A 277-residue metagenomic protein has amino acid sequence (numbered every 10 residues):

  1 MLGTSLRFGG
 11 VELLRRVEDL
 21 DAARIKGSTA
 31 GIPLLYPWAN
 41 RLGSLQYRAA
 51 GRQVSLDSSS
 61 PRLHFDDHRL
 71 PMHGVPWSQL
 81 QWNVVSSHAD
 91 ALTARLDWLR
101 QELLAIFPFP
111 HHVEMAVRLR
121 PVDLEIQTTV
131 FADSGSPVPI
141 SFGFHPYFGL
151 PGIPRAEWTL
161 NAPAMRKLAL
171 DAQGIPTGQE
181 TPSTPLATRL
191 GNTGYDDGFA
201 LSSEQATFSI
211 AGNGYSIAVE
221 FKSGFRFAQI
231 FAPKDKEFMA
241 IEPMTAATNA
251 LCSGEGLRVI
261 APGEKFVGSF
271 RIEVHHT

Functional and structural regions predicted by a protein language model:
M1-R62: Acidic-aromatic substrate-binding/catalytic surfaces of carbohydrate-active enzymes
G3-T4, M115-V117, L124-A132: Short, well-ordered beta-strand segments enriched in hydrophobic/aromatic residues
Y47-S58, T128, V259-H276: Short Pro-Gly-centered flexible turn/kink motifs
D66-P121: Extended, loop-rich substrate-binding clefts of extracytoplasmic carbohydrate-active enzymes
L104, E114-A116, D197-G198, E255-I260: Beta-strand-rich interaction surfaces with strong enrichment in secreted/lumenal proteins
T128-S134, A232-P233, V274: Asparagine-centered strand-capping/turn motif at beta-strand->loop junctions
P137-P139, Y147-K222: Active-site/ligand-binding surface loops and adjacent short beta/alpha elements that line catalytic pockets across
A211-P243, T248: Glycine-rich active-site loops that engage anionic ligands at enzyme catalytic sites
